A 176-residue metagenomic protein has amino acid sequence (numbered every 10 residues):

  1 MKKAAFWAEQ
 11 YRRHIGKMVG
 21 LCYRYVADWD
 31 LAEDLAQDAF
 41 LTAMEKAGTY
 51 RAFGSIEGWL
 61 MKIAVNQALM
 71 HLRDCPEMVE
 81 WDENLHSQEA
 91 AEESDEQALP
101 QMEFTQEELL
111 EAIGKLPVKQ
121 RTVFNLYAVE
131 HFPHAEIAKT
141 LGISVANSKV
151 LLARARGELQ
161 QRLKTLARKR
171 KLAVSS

Functional and structural regions predicted by a protein language model:
M1-G20, M44: A short, charge-rich alpha-helical start-of-domain segment used by transcription regulators
I15, V19, F40, P117 (+2 more regions): C-terminal flanking helix
I15, Y23, F40-M44, G54-D74 (+1 more regions): Σ70-family region 2.3-2.4 aromatic/basic alpha-helix that recognizes the −10 promoter and nucleates DNA melting
D30, A135, A146: Residues within helix-turn-helix
G48-R51, K62-E83, M102, T165: Arg/Lys-rich amphipathic alpha helix in sigma70-family domain 2
V65, L69, L141-R168: DNA-recognition helix of helix-turn-helix
H86-G114: Acidic, proline/glycine-rich intrinsically disordered inter-domain spacer in sigma factors
V123-Y127: A short pre-motif secondary-structure segment
